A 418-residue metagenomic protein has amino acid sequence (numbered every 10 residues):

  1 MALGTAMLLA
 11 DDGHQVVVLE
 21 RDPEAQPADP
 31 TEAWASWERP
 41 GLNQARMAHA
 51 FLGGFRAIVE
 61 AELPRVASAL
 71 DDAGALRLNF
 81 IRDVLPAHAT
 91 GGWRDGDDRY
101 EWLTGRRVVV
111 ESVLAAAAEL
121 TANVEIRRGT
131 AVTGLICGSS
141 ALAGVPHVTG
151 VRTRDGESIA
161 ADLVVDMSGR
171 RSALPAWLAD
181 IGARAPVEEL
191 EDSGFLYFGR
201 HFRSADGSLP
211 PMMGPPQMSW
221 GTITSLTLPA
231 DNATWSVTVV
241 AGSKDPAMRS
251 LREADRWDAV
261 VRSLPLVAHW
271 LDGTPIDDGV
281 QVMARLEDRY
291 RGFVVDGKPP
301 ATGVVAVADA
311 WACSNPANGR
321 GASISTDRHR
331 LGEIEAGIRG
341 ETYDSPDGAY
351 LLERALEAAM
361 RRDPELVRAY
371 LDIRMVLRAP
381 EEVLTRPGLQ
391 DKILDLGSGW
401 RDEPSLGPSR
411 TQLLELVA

Functional and structural regions predicted by a protein language model:
M1-D29: N-terminal Rossmann-like FAD-binding beta1-loop-alpha1 element of flavoenzymes
L8, Q26-L85: N-terminal FAD cofactor-binding segment of flavoenzymes
V17, E125-R127, V305: General small-molecule cofactor/ligand-binding pocket signal
H49-F51, D97-A116, M167, A173 (+1 more regions): Short beta-strand to alpha-helix junction loop
H88-R107, V148, V240-K244: Helix-loop-beta segment of a Rossmann-like dinucleotide-binding subdomain
T104, A247-R328: FAD/FMN-dependent oxidoreductases across multiple families
L120-S263: Predominantly flavin-linked oxidoreductase catalytic cores and closely associated redox partners
R328-A418: C-terminal helical "tail/cap" subdomain of flavin- and related membrane-associated enzymes
